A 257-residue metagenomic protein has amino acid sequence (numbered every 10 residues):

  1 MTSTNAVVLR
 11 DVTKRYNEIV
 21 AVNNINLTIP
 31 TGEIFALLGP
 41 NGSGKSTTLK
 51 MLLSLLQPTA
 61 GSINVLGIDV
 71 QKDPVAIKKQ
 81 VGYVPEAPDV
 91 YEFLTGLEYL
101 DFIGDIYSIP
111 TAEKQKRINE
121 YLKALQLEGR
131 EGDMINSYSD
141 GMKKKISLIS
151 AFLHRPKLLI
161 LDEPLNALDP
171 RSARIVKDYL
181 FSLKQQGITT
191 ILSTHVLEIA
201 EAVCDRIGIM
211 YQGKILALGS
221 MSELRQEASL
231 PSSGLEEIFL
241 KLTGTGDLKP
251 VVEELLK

Functional and structural regions predicted by a protein language model:
G61-K72, A76-I77: Conserved ABC transporter NBD signature motif
D101, D105, A112-R130: Conserved ABC ATPase "signature" region
L159-E163: Catalytic Walker B motif of ABC-type/P-loop ATPase nucleotide-binding domains
A173-Q186: Helical segment within the ABC ATPase nucleotide-binding domain
L218-G219: ABC ATPase "signature
